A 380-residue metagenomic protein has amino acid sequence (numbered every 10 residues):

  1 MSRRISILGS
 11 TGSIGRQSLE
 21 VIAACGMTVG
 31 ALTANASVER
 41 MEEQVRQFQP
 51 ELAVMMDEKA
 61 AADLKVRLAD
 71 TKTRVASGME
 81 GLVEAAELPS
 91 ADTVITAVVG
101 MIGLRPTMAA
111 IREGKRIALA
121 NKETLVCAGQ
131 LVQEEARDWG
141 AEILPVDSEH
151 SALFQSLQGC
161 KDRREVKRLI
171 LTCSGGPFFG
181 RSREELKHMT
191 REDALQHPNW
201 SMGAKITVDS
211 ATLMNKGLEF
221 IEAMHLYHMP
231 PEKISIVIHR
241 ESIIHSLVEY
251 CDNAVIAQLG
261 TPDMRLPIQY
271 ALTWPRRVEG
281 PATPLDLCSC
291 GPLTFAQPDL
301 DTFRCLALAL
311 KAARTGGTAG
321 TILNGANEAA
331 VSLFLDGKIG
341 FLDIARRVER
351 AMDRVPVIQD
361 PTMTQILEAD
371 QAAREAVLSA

Functional and structural regions predicted by a protein language model:
M1-A380: Catalytic, metal-anchored helix/loop core of enzyme active sites in primary metabolism
